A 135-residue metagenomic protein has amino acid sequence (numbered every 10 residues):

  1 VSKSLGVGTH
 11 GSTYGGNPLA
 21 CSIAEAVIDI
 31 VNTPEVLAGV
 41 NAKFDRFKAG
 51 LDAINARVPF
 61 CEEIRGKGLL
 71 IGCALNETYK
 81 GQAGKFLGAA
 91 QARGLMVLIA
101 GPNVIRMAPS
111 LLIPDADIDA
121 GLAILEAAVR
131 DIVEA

Functional and structural regions predicted by a protein language model:
V1-A135: Conserved N-terminal phosphate-binding loop of PLP-dependent enzymes in the Aspartate aminotransferase
